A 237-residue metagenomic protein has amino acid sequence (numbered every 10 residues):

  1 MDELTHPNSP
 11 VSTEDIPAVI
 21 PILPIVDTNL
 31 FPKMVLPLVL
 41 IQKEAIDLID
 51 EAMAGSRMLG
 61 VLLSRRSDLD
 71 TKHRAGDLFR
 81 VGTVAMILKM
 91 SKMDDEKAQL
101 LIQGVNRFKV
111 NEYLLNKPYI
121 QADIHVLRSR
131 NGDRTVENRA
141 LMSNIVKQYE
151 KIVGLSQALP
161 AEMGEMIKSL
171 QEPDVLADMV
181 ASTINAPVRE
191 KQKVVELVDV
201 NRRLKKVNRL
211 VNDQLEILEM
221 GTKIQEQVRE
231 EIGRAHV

Functional and structural regions predicted by a protein language model:
M1-R234: N-terminal low-complexity, acidic/polar interaction/targeting segments
